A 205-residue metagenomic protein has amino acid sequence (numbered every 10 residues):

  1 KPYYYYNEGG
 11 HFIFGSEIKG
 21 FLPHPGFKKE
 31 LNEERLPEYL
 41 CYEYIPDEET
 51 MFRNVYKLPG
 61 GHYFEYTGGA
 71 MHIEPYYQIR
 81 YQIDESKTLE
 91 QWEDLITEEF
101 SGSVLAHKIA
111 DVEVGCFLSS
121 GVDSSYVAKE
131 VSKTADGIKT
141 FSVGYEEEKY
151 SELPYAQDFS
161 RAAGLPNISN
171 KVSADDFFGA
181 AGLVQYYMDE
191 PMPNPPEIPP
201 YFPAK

Functional and structural regions predicted by a protein language model:
K1-E90: N-terminal segments that mediate ammonia production and transfer in glutamine-dependent amidotransferase systems
K1-F12, P23, F27, G68 (+1 more regions): ATP-dependent adenylate-handling active sites, centered on carboxylate activation for C-N bond formation
